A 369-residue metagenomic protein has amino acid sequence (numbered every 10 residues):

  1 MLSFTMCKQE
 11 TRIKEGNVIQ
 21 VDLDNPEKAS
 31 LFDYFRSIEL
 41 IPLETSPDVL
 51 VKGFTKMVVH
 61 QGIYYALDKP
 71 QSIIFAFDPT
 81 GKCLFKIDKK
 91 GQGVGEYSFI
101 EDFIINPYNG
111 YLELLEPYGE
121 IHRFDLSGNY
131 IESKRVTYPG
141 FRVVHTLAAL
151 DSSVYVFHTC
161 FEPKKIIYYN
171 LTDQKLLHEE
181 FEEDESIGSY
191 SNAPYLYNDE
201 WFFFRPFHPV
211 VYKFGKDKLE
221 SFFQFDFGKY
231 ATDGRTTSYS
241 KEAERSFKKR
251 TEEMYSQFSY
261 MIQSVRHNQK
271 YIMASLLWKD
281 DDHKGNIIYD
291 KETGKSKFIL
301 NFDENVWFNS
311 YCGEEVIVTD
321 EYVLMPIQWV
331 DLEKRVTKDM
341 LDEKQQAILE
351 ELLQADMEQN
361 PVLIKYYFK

Functional and structural regions predicted by a protein language model:
F4-M6: C-terminal motif of bacterial Sec signal peptides marking the signal peptidase cleavage site
T11-E44: Blade/loop signatures of beta-propeller domains
Q20, I63-D68, G110-E116, D151-T159 (+3 more regions): Short beta-strand elements that form the blades of beta-propeller/WD-repeat-like and other beta-sheet-rich scaffold
E39-S72, Q263-S264: Beta-strand-rich domains and repeat architectures in extracellular enzymes and scaffolds, especially beta-propellers
E44-V49, K82-N109, E116: Blade-loop segments of beta-propeller domains
G53-K56, S98-F103, G140-A148, I187-A193 (+2 more regions): Repeated scaffold domains used in trafficking and secretory/extracellular systems, primarily beta-propellers
I100, E116-P163, H178-S186: Asp-box/WD-like beta-propeller blade repeats and closely related beta-sheet repeat scaffolds
F223-Y239, E292-D320, E333: Conserved blade-ending motifs and adjacent loop-strand segments that build the rim/top face of beta-propeller domains
